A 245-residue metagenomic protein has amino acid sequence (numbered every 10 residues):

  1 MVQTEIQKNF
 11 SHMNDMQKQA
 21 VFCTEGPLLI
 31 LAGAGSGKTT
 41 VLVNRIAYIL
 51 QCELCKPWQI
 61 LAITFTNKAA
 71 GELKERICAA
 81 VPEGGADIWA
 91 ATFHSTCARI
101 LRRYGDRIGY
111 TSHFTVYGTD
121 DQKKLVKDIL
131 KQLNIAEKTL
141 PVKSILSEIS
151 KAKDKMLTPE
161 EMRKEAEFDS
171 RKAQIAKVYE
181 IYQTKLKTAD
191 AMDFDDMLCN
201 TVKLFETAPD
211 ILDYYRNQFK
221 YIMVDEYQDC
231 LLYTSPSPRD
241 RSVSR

Functional and structural regions predicted by a protein language model:
V2-K8, E25-L28, S36, A47-Y221 (+1 more regions): A basic/glycine-biased coupling hinge at the interface between accessory DNA-binding modules
F10-T24: N-terminal pre-P-loop "Q-motif" helix
A32: The Walker A (P-loop) glycine that initiates the GxxxxGKT/S ATP-binding motif of P-loop NTPases
T39: Walker A/P-loop
Y233-D240: Conserved small/polar residues in nucleotide/adenosyl-binding loops
S244-R245: Hydrophobic alpha-helical segments, chiefly the membrane-spanning helices and signal/signal-anchor peptides
